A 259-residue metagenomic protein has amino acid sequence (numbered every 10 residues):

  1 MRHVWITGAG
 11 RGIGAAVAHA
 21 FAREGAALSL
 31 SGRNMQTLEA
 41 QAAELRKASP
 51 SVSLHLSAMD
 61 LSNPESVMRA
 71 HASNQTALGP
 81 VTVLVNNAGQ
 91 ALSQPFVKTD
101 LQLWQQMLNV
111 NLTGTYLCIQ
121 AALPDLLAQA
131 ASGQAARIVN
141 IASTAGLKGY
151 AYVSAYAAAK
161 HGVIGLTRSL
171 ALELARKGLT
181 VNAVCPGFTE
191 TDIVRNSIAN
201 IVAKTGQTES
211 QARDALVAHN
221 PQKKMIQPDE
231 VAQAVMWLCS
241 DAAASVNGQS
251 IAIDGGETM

Functional and structural regions predicted by a protein language model:
G10-R11: Conserved glycine-rich cofactor-binding loop
P95-F96, D100-L108, L216: Substrate-binding pocket helix/loop in short-chain dehydrogenase/reductase
I119, A159, T167: Active-site helix of classical SDR
P124, L172-E173, A244: Alpha-helical segment proximal to the catalytic Tyr-Lys
S143: Residue(s) in the substrate-gating loop at a strand-loop-helix junction that position the organic substrate next
A175, T180, V246-G248: Short, small/polar-rich loop/turn modules that mediate ligand/substrate recognition or access, typified
Q222-I253, T258: C-terminal substrate-recognition "lid" of short-chain dehydrogenase/reductases
